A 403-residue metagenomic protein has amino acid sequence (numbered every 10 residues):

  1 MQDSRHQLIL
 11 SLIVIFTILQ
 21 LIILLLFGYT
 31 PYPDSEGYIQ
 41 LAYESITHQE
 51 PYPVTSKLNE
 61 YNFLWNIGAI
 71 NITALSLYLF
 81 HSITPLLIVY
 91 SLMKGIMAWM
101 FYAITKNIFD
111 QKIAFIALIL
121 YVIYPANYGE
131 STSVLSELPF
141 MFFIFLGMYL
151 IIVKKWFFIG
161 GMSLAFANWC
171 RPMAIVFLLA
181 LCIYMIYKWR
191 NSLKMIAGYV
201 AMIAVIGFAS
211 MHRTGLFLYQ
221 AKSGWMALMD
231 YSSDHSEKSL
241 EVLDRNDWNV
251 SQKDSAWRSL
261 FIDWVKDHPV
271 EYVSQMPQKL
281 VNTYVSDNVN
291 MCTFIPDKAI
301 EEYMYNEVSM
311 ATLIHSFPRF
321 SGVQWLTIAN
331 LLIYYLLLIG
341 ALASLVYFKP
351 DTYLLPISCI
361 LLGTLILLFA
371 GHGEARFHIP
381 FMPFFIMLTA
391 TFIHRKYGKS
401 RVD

Functional and structural regions predicted by a protein language model:
F16-T17, Y90, I116-I123, Y149 (+1 more regions): Short helix- or helix-capping micro-motifs that position conserved polar/aromatic residues at function-defining sites
I23-P53, M195-D263, E271, N282-S286: Juxtamembrane membrane-water interface segments immediately following transmembrane helices in multi-pass
Y32, A126-P139: Short acidic/glycine- and proline-prone juxtamembrane loop motifs at membrane-interface regions of multi-pass membrane
F63, I67-L75, L79-I96, E130 (+1 more regions): Loop-to-helix entry region of an early transmembrane alpha helix in multi-pass inner-membrane enzymes
T84-P85, F101-I123, M141-F142, F157-I159 (+1 more regions): Transmembrane-helix signature of polytopic, membrane-embedded enzymes that assemble or transfer cell-envelope glycans
P85, Q278-I360: Membrane-interface anchor segments at the N-terminal boundary of transmembrane helices in multi-pass membrane enzymes
P85-I108, I123, L146, I339-A343: Transmembrane-helix motifs of polytopic, lipid-linked glycan transferases
F109-Q111, G147-I159, I393, R401: Membrane-interface transmembrane helices that cradle and orient dolichyl/undecaprenyl
